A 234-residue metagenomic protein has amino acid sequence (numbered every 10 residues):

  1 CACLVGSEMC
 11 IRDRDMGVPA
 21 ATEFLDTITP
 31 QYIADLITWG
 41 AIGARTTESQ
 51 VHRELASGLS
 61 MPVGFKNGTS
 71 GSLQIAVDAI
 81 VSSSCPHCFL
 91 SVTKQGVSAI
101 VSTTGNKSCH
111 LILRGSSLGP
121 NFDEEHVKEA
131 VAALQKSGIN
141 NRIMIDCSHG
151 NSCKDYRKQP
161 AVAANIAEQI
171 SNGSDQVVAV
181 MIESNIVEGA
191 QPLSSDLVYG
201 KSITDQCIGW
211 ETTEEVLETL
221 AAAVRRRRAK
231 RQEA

Functional and structural regions predicted by a protein language model:
C1-G6, C10-I11: Single conserved hydrophobic/aromatic residue that forms the stacking wall/gate of nucleotide- or nucleobase-binding
S7, A34-E48, I80-F89, N106 (+3 more regions): Glycine-rich tight-turn/loop motif centered on a GG-T
E8, I33-I37, H52, A132-K136: Catalytic-site microenvironment of enzymes that process N-acetyl-hexosamine-containing cell-wall polysaccharides
R12-V18, G58-L59, N106, A133-N140 (+3 more regions): A structural motif corresponding to the C-terminal end of an alpha-helix and its immediate exit/capping segment
A20-E23, V63-F65, C109-L113, N141-D146 (+1 more regions): Hydrophobic faces of well-ordered beta-strands that scaffold small-molecule active sites in alpha/beta enzyme cores
A41-T93: Loop-centered beta-sheet repeat module
D78-N165: Conserved mixed alpha/beta catalytic, RNA-binding, or beta-rich assembly cores of soluble enzyme, regulatory
S116, M144-I203, C207-E211, E215 (+1 more regions): Catalytic-face loop-and-helix region of soluble metabolic enzyme cores
